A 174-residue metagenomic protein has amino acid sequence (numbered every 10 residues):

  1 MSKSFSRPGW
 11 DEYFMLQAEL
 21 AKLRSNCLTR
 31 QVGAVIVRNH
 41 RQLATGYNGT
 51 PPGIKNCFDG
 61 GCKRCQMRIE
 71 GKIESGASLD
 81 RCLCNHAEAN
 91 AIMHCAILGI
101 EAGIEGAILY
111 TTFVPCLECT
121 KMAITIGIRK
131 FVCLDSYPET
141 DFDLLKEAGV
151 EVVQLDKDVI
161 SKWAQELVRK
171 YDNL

Functional and structural regions predicted by a protein language model:
M1-L174: Zinc-dependent deaminase catalytic domain
